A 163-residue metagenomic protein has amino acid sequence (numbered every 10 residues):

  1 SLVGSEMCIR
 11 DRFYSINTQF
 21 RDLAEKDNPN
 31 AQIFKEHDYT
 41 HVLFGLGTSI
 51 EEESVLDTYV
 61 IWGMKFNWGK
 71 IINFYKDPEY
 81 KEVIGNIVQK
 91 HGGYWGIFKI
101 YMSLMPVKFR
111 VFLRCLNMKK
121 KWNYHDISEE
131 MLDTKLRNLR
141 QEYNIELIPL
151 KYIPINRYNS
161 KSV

Functional and structural regions predicted by a protein language model:
S1-I9: Single conserved hydrophobic/aromatic residue that forms the stacking wall/gate of nucleotide- or nucleobase-binding
L2, E51-E52, N73, P154: Residue-level detector of alpha-helical recognition elements and their boundaries
R10-R12, P29: Short, compositionally biased low-complexity segments
R12-L23: Low-complexity, intrinsically disordered regions in eukaryotic regulatory proteins and secreted peptide precursors
P29-W68: Aromatic- and glycine-enriched beta-alpha-beta binding-site module
K65-V163: Eukaryotic low-complexity, intrinsically disordered regulatory segments enriched in serine, proline and acidic residues
